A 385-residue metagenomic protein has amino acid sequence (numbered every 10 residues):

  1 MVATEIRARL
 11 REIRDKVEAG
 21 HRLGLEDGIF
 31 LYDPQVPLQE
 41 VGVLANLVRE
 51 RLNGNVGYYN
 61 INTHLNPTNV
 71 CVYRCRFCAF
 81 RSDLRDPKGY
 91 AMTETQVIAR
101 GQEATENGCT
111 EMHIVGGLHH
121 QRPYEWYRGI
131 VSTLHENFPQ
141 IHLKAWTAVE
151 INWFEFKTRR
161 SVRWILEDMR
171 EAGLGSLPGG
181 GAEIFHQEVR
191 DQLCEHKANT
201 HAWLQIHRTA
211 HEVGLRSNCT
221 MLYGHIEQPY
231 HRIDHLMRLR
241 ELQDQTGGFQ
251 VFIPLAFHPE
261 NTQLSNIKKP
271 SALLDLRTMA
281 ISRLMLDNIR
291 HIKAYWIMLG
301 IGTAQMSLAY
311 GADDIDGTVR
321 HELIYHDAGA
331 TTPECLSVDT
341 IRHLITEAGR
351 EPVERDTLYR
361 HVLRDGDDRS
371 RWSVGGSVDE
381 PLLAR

Functional and structural regions predicted by a protein language model:
M1-Q39, T105, M237, Q243-R385: Auxiliary Fe-S-binding modules of radical SAM enzymes
G20, A45, C75, I114 (+5 more regions): Conserved, mostly hydrophobic/aromatic
E40-R85, G89-V115, L177: N-terminal pre-triad scaffold of radical SAM enzymes
N62-H64, R85-K88, V115-Y124, Q187 (+2 more regions): Glycine-rich, proline-tolerant flexible connector loops at the mouths of alpha/beta enzymes
V97, Y127, V162, W203 (+2 more regions): Aromatic/hydrophobic pocket-lining residues that form the small-molecule binding cavity in soluble enzyme cores
G101, R128-S132, L166-E167, L204-H207 (+5 more regions): Generic structural signal for well-ordered alpha-helices, preferentially at hydrophobic/aromatic core positions
C109-H207, H211-C219, H225-E227, H291: Conserved SAM/AdoMet-binding glycine-rich loop
S161-G173, I233-Q245, Q305: Short amphipathic alpha-helices and their capping/turn segments at secondary-structure boundaries
